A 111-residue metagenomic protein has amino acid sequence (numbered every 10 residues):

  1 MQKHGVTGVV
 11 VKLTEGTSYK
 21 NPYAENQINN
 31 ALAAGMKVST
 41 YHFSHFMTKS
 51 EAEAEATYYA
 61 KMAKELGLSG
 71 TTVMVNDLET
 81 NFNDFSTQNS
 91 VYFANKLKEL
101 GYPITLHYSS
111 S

Functional and structural regions predicted by a protein language model:
M1-A94, K98-L100: Substrate-binding cleft of extracellular glycoside hydrolase catalytic domains
Y102-S111: Aromatic-lined carbohydrate-recognition surfaces of secreted/lumenal glycan-active proteins
